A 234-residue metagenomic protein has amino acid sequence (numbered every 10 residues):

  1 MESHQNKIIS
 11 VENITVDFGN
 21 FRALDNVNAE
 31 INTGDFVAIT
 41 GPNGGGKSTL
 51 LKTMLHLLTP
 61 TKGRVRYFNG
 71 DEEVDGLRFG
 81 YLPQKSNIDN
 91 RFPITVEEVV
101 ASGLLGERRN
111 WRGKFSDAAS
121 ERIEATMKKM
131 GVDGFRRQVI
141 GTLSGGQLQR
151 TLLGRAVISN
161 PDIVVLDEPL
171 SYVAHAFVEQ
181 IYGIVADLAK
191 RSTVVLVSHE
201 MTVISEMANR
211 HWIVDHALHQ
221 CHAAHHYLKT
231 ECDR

Functional and structural regions predicted by a protein language model:
T40-P42: The feature captures the beta-strand-to-loop junction immediately N-terminal to the Walker
L55: Helix-to-loop junction immediately C-terminal to a conserved catalytic motif
G63-F79: Conserved ABC transporter NBD signature motif
S116-F135: Conserved ABC ATPase "signature" region
V139-L143, Q147: Conserved ABC ATPase signature
V164-E168: Catalytic Walker B motif of ABC-type/P-loop ATPase nucleotide-binding domains
S205-E206, I213-R234: Conserved beta-strand-loop-alpha-helix hinge in the C-terminal portion of ABC ATPase nucleotide-binding domains
